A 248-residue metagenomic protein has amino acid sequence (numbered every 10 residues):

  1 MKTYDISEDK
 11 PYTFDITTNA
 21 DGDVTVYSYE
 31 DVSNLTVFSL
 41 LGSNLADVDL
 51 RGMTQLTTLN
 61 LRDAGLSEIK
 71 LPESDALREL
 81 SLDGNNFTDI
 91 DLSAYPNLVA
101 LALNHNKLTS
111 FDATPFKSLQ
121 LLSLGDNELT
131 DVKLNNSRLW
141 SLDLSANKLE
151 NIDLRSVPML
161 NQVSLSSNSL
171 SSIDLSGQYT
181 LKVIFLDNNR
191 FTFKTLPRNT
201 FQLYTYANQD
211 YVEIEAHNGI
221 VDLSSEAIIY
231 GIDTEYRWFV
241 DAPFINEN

Functional and structural regions predicted by a protein language model:
M1-T54, D75, R190-N248: N-terminal capping/linker segments that flank leucine-rich repeat
K10, Y29-E30, N60, E79-S81 (+3 more regions): Acidic, glycine-rich low-complexity segments
T17-A20, Y29-D31, L41, G52-T54 (+9 more regions): C-terminal capping segment of individual leucine-rich repeats
L35, L45, L56, L66 (+12 more regions): Conserved hydrophobic position(s) of the canonical leucine-rich repeat
S43, A64, L82-N85, L103-N106 (+4 more regions): Consensus "Asn ladder" position of solenoid repeat domains
V48-L50, I69, I90, F111 (+4 more regions): Canonical leucine-rich repeat
L59, L134, L170-S171, L175 (+1 more regions): Non-core capping and flanking segments associated with repeat-based/extracellular domains
D143-A146, E150-N188: Ankyrin-repeat and related helical/solenoid repeat scaffolds used for protein-protein interactions
